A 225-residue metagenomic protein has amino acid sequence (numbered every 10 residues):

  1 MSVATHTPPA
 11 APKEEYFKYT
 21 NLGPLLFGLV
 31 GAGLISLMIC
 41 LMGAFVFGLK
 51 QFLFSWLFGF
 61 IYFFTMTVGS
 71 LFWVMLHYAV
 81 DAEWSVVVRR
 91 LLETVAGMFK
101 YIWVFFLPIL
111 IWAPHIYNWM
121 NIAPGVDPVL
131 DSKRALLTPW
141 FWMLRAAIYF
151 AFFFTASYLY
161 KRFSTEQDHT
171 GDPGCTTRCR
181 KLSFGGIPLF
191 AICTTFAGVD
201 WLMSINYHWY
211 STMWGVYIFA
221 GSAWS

Functional and structural regions predicted by a protein language model:
M1-P8: Short, charged cytosolic
S2, I61-H169, G186: Transmembrane-helix bundle segments that line or gate the permeation/cavity pathway in multi-pass membrane proteins
A10-Y19, I39-I61, A82-R90, Y117-W140 (+2 more regions): Membrane-interface interhelical loops and short amphipathic "cap" helices that link adjacent transmembrane segments
E15-V30, L53-F58, V86-V104, W142 (+1 more regions): Alpha-helical transmembrane segments and their helix-start/interface "positive-inside/aromatic belt" motifs in integral
T20-S36, C40-L41, P139-S225: Long, contiguous internal "core" modules enriched in hydrophobic/ aromatic residues
